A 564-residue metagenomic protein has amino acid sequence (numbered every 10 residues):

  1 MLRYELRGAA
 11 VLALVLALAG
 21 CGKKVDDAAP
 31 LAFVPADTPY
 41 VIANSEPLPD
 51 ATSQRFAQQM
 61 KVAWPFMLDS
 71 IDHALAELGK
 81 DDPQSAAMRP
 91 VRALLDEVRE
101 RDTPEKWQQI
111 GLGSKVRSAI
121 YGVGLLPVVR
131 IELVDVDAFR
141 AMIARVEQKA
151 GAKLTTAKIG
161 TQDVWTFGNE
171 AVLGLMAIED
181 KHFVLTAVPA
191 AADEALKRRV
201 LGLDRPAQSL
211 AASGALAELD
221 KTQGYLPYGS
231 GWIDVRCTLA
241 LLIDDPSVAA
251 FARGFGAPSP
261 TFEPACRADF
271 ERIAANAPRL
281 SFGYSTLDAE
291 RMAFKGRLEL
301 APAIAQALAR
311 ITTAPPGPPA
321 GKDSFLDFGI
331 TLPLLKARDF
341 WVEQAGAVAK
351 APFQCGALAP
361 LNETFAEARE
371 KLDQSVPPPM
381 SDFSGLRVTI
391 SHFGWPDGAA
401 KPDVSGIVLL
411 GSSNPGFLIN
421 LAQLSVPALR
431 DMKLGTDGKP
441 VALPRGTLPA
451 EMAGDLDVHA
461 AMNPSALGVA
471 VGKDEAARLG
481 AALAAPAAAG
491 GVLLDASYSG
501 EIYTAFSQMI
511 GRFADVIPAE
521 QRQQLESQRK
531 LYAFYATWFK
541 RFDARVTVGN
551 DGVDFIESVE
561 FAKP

Functional and structural regions predicted by a protein language model:
M1-A10: Bacterial N-terminal signal peptides that target proteins for export
A9-A17: Bacterial N-terminal signal peptides
C21-T166, A215-R279, A293-D397, V426-L429 (+1 more regions): Structural boundary/hinge residues at secondary-structure and domain interfaces
I42, R92, D96-E218, S381-V492: Single conserved position on a long alpha-helix in the C-terminal lobe of the eukaryotic protein kinase
D204-A207, D220, G224-G231, D495-A496 (+1 more regions): Signature of lipid phosphatidyltransferase scaffolds
D244, L334-F340, F417-N420, I502-F513: Membrane-proximal interfacial segments on either side of biological membranes
G296-L298, I330-L332, L410-S412, M462-P464 (+3 more regions): Active-site proximal loops enriched in glycine and acidic residues that flank catalytic Cys/His/Asp and coordinate
G472-A476, L483-P564: Long, C-terminal catalytic modules of enzymes
